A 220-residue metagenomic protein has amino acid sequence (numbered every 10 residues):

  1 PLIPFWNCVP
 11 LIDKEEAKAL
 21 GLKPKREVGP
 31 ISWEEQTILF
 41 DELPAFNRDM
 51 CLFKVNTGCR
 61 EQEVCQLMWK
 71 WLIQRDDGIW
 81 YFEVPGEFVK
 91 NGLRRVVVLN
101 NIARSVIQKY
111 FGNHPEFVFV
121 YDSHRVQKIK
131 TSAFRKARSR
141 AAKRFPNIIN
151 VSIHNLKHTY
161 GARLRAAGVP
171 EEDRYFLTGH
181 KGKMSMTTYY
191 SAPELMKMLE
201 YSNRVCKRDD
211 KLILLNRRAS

Functional and structural regions predicted by a protein language model:
P1-F5, L52-G78, E171-F176: Short, charged phosphate-coordinating catalytic segments
P4-E61, C65, N113, K157: Basic, Lys/Arg- and aromatic-enriched nucleic-acid-binding interface segment
W6-C8, Y81, R94-V98, T187: Well-ordered beta-strand positions in beta-sheet-rich domains
K18, E83, I102-K136: Major-groove DNA-contacting interfaces characterized by cationic-aromatic clusters
K25, N47, G78-W80, L93 (+5 more regions): Exposed loop/turn and edge beta-strand positions of beta-sandwich/beta-sheet ligand-binding modules
D41, T57, V97, G112-F117 (+1 more regions): Short, basic (Lys/Arg/His-rich) helix/loop patches that form interaction surfaces in the mid-to-C-terminal regions
W71-G78, V169-Y189, L212-A219: Short, polar N-cap/turn motifs at the start of nucleic acid-interacting alpha helices
F88-K90, T178-R208: Catalytic-site neighborhood detector that most strongly recognizes the C-terminal catalytic loop/helix of tyrosine
